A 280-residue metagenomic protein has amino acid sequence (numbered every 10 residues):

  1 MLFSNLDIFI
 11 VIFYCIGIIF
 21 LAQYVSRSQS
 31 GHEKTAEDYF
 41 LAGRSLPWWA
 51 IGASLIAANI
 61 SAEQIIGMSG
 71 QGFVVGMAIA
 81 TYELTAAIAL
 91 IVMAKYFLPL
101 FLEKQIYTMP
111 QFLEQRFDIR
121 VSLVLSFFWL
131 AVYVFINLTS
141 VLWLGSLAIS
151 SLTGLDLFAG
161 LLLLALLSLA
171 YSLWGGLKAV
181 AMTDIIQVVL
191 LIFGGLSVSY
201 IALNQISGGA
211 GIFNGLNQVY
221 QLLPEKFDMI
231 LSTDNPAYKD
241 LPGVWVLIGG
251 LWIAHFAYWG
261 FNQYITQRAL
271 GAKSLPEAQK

Functional and structural regions predicted by a protein language model:
M1-I65, S172-G175, G194, S207: Membrane-interface "cap" regions at the ends of multi-pass membrane proteins
L2-F3, L41-R44, A50, G67-I79 (+2 more regions): Loop-to-helix junctions at membrane interfaces in multi-pass transport proteins
L2-F3, L46-T85, V132, I136 (+1 more regions): Transmembrane helix-boundary motif of multi-pass solute transporters/channels
F3-G17, Y82-I91, P242-A254: Alpha-helical transmembrane segments
I19-Q29, V134-L138, L142, S150-L163 (+4 more regions): Hydrophobic alpha-helical segments and their helix-loop junctions in multi-pass secondary transporters
S26-R44, G67-I88, V92-F117, L177 (+1 more regions): Flexible loop linkers connecting adjacent transmembrane helices in multi-pass alpha-helical membrane transporters
A78-L173, M229, T233, A237 (+1 more regions): Helix-loop-helix module between adjacent transmembrane segments
